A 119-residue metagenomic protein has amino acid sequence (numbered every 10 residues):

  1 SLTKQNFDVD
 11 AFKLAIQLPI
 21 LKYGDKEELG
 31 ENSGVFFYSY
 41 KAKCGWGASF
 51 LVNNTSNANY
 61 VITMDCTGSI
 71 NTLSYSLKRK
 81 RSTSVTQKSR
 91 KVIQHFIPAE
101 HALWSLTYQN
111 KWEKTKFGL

Functional and structural regions predicted by a protein language model:
S1-Q17, T107, W112-L119: Repeat-associated, polar segments at repeat-unit boundaries in modular proteins
D8-G45: Low-complexity, acidic Ser/Thr/Pro/Gly-rich terminal tails and inter-domain linkers that flank the onset of structured
G34-V35, N53-N54, S82: Extracellular beta-rich repeat passengers
W46-F50: Structural beta-strand segments of beta-rich domains
L51-A58, G68: Asparagine-centered strand-capping/turn motif at beta-strand->loop junctions
Y60-T72: Extended low-complexity, serine/threonine- and proline-enriched intrinsically disordered segments
S69-T115: Intrinsically disordered, low-complexity Pro/Gly/Ser/Thr-rich segments with frequent PxxP/GP/PP motifs and embedded
